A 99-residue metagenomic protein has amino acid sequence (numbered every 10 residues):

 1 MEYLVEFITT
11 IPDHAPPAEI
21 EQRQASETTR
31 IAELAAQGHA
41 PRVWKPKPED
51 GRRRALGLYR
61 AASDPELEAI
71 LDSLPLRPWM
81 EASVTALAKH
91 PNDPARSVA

Functional and structural regions predicted by a protein language model:
M1-A99: Conserved, structured core segments of small domains
